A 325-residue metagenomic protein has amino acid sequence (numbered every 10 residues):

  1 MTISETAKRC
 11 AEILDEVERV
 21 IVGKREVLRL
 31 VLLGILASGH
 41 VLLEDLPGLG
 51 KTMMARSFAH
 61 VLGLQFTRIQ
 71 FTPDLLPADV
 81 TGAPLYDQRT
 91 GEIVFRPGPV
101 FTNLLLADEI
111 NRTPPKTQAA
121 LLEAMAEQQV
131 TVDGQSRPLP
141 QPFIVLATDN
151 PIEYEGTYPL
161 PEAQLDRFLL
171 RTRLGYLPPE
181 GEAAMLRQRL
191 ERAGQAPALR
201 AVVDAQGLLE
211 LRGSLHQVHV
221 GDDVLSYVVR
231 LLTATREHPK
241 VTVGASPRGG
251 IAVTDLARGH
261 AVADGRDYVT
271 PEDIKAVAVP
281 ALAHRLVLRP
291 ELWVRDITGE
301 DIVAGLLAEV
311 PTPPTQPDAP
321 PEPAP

Functional and structural regions predicted by a protein language model:
I3, E237-P325: C-terminal engagement/docking regions of AAA+ P-loop ATPases
S4-L49: Pre-Walker A (pre-P-loop) alpha-helix and adjacent loop at the N terminus of AAA/AAA+ ATPase modules, a conserved
L30-L33, Y86-A107, Q135: Conserved alpha-helical scaffold flanking the Walker A/P-loop in AAA+ ATPase domains
I35-T72: Walker A/P-loop
D45, D108-E109, A120: Walker B catalytic acidic pair
L46, V80, T148: P-loop (Walker A) phosphate-binding loop of NTP-binding proteins
D87-E92, T113-T117, M125-Q217, R258-A263: Canonical AAA+ ATPase core
A198-G250: Conserved AAA+ ATPase small/helical "lid" subdomain
